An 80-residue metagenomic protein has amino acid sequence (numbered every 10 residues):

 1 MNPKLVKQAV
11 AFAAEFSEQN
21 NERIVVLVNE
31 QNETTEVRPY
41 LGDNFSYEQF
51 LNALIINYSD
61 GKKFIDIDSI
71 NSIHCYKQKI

Functional and structural regions predicted by a protein language model:
M1-K63, S69-I80: Eukaryotic intrinsically disordered, low-complexity regulatory linkers and tails enriched in Ser/Thr/Pro
